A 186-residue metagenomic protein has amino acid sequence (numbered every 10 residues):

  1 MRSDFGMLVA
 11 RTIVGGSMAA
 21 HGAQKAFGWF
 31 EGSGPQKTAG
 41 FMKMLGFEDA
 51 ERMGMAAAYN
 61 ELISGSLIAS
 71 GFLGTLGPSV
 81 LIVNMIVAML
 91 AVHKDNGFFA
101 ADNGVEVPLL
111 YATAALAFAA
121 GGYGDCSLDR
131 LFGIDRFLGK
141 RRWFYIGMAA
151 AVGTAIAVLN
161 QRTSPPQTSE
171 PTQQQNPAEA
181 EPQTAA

Functional and structural regions predicted by a protein language model:
M1-W29, G74-A186: Extended, low-polarity transmembrane helix blocks
T12, S17, H21-A57: Solvent-exposed, well-ordered loop and adjacent helix/strand elements within mature globular domains that form
G40, A57, G71, L81-N84: Internal, well-ordered alpha-helical scaffold/interface segments that support domain packing or protein-protein contacts
R52-S64, S79-I82: Hydrophobic alpha-helical transmembrane segments
Y59-I68, V92-H93, I134: Hydrophobic, membrane-inserted alpha-helices
S64-S70, A114-A117: Generic transmembrane alpha-helix motif of multi-pass integral membrane proteins
